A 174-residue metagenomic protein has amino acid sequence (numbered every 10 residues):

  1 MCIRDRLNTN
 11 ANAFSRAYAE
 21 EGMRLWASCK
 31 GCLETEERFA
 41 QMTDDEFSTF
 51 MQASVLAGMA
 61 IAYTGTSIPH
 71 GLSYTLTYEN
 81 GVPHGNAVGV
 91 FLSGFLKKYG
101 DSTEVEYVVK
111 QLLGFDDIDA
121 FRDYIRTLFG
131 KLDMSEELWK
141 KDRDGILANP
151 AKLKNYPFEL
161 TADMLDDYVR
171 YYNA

Functional and structural regions predicted by a protein language model:
M1-Y63, P157: Carboxylate- and glycine-rich phosphate/diphosphate-binding segment that chelates Mg2+/Mn2+
R4, F50-G58, L72, L92 (+2 more regions): Short alpha-helical scaffolding segments that buttress acidic/His motifs in well-ordered protein cores
L7-F14, K97-E104, A174: Short helix-capping/linker segments at secondary-structure and domain boundaries
G22, I68, L72, A87-F91: Catalytic-loop motifs flanking and including active-site residues across diverse enzymes
G58-V82: Glycine-rich phosphate/pyrophosphate-binding beta-alpha loops
T75-M134: Active-site pocket-lining segment
L113-A174: C-terminal charged capping/lid subdomain of soluble metabolic enzymes
